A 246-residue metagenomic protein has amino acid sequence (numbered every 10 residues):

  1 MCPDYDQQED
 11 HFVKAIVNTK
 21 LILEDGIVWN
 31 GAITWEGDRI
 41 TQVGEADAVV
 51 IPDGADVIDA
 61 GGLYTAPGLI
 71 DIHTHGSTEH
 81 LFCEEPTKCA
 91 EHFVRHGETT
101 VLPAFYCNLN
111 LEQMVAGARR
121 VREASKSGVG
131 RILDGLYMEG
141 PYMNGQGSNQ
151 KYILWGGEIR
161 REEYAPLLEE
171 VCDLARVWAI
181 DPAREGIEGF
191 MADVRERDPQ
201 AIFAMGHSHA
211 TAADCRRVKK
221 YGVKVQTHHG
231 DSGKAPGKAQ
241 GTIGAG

Functional and structural regions predicted by a protein language model:
C2-K14, L21-A66: Histidine-rich, glycine-flanked metal-binding segment
T19, I33, D38, G62 (+4 more regions): Divalent metal-coordination and catalytic microenvironments
A60-G117: Metal-associated gating/positioning segment near the N- to mid-region
G68-T74, V101-P103, D134-G140, R176-I180 (+2 more regions): Hydrophobic faces of well-ordered beta-strands that scaffold small-molecule active sites in alpha/beta enzyme cores
I72-E84, Q150-G157, I202-A204: Active-site mouth loops of central-metabolism enzymes
E84-T87, A116-V121, R160-R161, K238-G244: Charged helix-capping and loop-helix junction motifs
G145-L167: Conserved phosphate-binding/catalytic loop of the ribokinase/pfkB sugar-kinase fold
E169-G246: Active-site core of metal-dependent hydrolases
